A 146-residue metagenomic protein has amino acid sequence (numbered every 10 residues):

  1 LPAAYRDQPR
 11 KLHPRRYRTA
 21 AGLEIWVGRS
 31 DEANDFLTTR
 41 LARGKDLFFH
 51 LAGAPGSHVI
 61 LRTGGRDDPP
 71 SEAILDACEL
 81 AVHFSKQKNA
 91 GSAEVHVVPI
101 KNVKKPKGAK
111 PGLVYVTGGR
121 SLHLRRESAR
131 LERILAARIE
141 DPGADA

Functional and structural regions predicted by a protein language model:
A4-A146: Duplex nucleic acid-engaging cores and interfaces of nucleic-acid transaction enzymes
